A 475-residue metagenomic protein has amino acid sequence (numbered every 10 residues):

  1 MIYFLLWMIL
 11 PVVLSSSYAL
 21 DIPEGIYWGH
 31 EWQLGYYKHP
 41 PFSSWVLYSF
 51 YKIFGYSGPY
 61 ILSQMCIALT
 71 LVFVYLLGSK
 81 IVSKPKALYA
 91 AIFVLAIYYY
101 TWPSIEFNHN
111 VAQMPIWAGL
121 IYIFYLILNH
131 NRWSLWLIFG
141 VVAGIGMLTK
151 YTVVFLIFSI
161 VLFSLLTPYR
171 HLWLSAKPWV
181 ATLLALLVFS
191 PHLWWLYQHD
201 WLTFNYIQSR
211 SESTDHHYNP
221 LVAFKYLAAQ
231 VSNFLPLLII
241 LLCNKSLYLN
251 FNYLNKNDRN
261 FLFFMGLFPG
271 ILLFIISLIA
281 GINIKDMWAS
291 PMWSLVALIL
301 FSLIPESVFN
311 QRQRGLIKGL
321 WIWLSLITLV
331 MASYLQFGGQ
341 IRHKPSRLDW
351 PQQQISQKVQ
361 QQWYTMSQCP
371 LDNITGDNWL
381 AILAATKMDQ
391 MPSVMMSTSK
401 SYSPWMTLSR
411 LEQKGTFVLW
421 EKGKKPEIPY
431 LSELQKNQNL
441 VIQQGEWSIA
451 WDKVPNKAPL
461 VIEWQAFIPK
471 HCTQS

Functional and structural regions predicted by a protein language model:
L10-G25, L34-S49, I53-G58, M65 (+1 more regions): Extracytoplasmic catalytic/substrate-binding loops of multi-pass membrane glycan-assembly enzymes
E31-W32, N260, L267, G281-R312 (+1 more regions): Hydrophobic/aromatic-rich transmembrane helices and adjacent perimembrane loops
S57, I61-P85, A118-I123: Transmembrane-helix motifs of polytopic, lipid-linked glycan transferases
A90-A96, A143, M147: Short helix- or helix-capping micro-motifs that position conserved polar/aromatic residues at function-defining sites
W102-Q113: Short acidic/glycine- and proline-prone juxtamembrane loop motifs at membrane-interface regions of multi-pass membrane
L120-L135: Membrane-interface transmembrane helices that cradle and orient dolichyl/undecaprenyl
I157-D258, P269-I275, I279: Transmembrane-lumen/periplasm boundary regions of multi-pass, lipid-linked membrane glycan transferases
G281-I282, D286, Q311-P370, D377-M395 (+3 more regions): Membrane-proximal, lumen/periplasm-facing interface regions of secretory-pathway glyco- and lipid-modifying enzymes
